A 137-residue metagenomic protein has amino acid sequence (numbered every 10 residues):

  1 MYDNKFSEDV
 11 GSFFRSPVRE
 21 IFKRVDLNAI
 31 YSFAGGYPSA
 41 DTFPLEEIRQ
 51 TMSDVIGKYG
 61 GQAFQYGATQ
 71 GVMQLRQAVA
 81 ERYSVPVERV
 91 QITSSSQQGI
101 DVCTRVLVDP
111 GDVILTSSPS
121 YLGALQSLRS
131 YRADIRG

Functional and structural regions predicted by a protein language model:
M1-Q65: N-terminal "arm"/small-domain region of PLP-dependent enzymes with the aminotransferase-like
Y59-G137: Conserved core of the PLP fold type I
